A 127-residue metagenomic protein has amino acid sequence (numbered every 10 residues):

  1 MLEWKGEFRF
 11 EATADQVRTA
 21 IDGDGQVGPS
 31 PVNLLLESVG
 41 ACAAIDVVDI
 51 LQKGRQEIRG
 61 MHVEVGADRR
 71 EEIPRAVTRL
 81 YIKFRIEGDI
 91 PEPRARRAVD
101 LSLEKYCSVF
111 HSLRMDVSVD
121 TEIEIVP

Functional and structural regions predicted by a protein language model:
M1-E37, V48-P127: Extended beta-strand/beta-hairpin segments
